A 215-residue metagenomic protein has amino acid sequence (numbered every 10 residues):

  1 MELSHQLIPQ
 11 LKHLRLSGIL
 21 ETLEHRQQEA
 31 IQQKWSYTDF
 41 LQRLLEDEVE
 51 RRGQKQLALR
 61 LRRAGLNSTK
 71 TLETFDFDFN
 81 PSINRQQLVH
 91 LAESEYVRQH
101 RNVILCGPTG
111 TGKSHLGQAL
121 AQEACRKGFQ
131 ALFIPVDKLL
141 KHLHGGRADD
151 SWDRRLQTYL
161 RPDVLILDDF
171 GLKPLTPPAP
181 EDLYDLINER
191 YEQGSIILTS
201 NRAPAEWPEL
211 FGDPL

Functional and structural regions predicted by a protein language model:
M1-L20: Charged, compositionally biased N-terminal leader segments and the immediate start of the first structured element
Q6-P9, H25-E29, T74, N102-C106 (+1 more regions): Short hinge/gating elements
Q10-H13, R62-N84: Dynamic helix-loop-helix/coil hinge segments at AAA+ ATPase domain boundaries and subdomain interfaces
S17-S68: Interdomain "pre-motor" coupling segment immediately N-terminal to P-loop NTPase/helicase cores
L23, Q130, I134, K138-R161 (+1 more regions): Replace "adjacent to P-loop NTPase cores in ATP/GTP-dependent enzymes" with "adjacent to NTP-binding cores
I83-R161, P208-F211: Conserved P-loop
